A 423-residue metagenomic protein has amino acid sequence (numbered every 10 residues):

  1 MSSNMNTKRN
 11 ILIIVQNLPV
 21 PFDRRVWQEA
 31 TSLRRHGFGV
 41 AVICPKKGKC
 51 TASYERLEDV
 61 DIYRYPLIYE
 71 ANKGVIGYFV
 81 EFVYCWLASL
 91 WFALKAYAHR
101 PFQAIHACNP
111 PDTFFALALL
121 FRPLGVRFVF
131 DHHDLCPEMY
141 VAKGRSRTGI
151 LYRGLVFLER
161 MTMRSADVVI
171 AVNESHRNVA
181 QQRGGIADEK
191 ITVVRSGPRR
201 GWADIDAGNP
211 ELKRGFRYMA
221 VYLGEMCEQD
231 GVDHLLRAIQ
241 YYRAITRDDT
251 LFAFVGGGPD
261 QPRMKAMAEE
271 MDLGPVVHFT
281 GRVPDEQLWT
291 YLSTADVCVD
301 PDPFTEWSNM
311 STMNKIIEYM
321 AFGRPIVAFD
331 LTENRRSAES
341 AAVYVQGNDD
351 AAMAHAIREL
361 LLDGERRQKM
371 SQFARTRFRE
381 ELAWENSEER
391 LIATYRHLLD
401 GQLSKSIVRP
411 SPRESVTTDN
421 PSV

Functional and structural regions predicted by a protein language model:
M1-D61, I407, P412-E414, T418-V423: N-terminal subdomain of nucleotide-sugar transferases
L12, I170, E211-I239, A253: Conserved donor-binding/catalytic core segment of Leloir-type glycosyltransferases
D23, D230, E286-Y291, D300-A321 (+1 more regions): Nucleotide-sugar-dependent
L90, L94, T113-A116, L120-L124 (+2 more regions): Membrane-proximal helix-turn-helix segments that form the acceptor-binding/catalytic region of lipid-linked
S175, S196-G197: Carbohydrate-associated surface elements
P262-W289: Nucleotide-activated donor-binding/catalytic signature segment of Leloir-type glycosyltransferases, i.e., the conserved
A342-D350, E359-E365: Conserved acidic donor-binding segment of nucleotide-sugar-dependent glycosyltransferases
E359, R366-E381, R390-A393: A short, well-ordered alpha-helix in the C-terminal region of glycosyltransferases
